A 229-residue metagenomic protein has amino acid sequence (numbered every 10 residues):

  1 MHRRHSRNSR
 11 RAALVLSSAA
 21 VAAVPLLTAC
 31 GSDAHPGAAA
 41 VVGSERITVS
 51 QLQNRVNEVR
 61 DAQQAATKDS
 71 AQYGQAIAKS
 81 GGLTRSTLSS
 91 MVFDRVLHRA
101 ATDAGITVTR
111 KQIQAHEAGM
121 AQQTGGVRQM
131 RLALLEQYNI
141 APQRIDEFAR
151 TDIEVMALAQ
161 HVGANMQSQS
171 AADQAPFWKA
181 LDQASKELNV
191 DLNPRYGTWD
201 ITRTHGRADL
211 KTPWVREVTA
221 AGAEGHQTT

Functional and structural regions predicted by a protein language model:
M1-K79, S185-T229: Short, low-structural-confidence N-terminal segments
N8, T48, I113, M120 (+2 more regions): Aromatic-enriched hydrophobic runs in primary sequence
V21, H35, I47, V92 (+2 more regions): Residue-level detector of secondary-structure boundary/capping sites
H35-Y138: N-terminal targeting/tethering segments
R131-T229: PPIase-associated folding chaperone regions across multiple families
